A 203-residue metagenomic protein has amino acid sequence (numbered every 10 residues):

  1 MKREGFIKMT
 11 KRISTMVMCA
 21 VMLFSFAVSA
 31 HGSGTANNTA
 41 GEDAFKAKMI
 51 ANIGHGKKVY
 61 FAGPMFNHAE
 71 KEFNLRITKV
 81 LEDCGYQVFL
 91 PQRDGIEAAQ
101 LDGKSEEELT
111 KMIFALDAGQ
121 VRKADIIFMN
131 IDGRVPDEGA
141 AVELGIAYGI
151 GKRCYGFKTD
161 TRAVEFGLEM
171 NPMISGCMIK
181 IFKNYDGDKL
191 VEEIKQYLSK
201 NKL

Functional and structural regions predicted by a protein language model:
M1-K8, M22, G34-A36: N-terminal amphipathic/basic-hydrophobic helices that include classical n-h-c signal peptides and signal-anchor
G5-V17: Bacterial N-terminal signal peptides that target proteins for export
F6, C19, T39-D43: Intrinsically disordered and other compositionally biased segments
H31-L203: Conserved catalytic or regulatory cores that recognize and/or transform ribose-phosphate-containing ligands
